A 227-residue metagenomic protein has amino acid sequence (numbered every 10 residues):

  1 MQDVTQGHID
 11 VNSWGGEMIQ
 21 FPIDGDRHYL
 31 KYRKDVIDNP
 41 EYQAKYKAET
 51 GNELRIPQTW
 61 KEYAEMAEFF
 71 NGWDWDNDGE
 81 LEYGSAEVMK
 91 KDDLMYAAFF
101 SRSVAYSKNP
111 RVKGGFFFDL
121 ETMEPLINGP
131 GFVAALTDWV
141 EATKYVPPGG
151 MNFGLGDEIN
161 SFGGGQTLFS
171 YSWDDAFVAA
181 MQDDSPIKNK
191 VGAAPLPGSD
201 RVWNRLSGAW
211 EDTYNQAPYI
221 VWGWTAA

Functional and structural regions predicted by a protein language model:
M1-Y29, G192-L196, V202-T213: Hinge/lid segment of periplasmic solute-binding proteins
D10-D24, H28, T59-E124, T167-F169: Extracytoplasmic/periplasmic solute-binding protein
K31-K34, V221-A227: A bilobed periplasmic-binding-protein/Venus flytrap-type ligand-binding module shared by bacterial periplasmic
D35, N39-Y42, E65-D76, V140-P147 (+1 more regions): Sec-exported extracytoplasmic/periplasmic mature domains
K45-R55, T122-E124, V140-F153, Q166 (+1 more regions): A local structural motif
Q58-E62, G150-G164: Short helix-initiation/N-cap motifs at beta->coil->alpha
E62-F69, A98, A105-N152, A194-R201 (+1 more regions): Glycine-centered hinge/linker elements that transmit conformational signals in sensory and ligand-binding systems
S172-I187: A ligand-binding cleft/hinge motif common to bilobed small-molecule-binding domains
